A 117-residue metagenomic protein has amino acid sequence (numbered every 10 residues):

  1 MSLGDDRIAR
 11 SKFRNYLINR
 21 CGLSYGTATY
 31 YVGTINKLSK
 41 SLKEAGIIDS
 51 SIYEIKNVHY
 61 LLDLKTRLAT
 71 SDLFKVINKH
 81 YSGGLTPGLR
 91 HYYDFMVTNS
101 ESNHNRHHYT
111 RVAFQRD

Functional and structural regions predicted by a protein language model:
M1-R116: Charge-rich, intrinsically disordered N-terminal extensions that act as flexible nucleic-acid engagement or regulatory
